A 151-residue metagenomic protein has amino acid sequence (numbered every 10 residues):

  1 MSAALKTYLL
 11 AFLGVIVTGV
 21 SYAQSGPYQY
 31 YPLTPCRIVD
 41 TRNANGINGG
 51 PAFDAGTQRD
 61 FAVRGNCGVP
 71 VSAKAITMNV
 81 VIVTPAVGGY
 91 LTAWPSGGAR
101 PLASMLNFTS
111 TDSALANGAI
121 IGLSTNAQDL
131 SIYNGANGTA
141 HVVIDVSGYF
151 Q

Functional and structural regions predicted by a protein language model:
M1-L9: Bacterial N-terminal signal peptides that target proteins for export
Y8-T18: Bacterial N-terminal signal peptides
Y22-Q151: Short edge beta-strands and adjacent beta->alpha junctions
